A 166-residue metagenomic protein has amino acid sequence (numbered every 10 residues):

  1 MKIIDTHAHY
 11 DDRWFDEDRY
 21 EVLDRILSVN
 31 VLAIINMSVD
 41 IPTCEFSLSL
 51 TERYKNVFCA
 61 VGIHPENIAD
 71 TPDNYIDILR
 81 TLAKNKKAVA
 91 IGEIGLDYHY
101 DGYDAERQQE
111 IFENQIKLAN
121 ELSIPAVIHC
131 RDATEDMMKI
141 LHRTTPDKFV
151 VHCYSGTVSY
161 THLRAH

Functional and structural regions predicted by a protein language model:
M1-D18, I41-P125: Active-site gating/metal-coordination segments in enzymes
L32-A33, V89, D147: Short acidic/polar active-site loop segments enriched in Thr and Asp
M37-S38, A126-H129, V150-S155: Catalytic beta/alpha-barrel core
T43-E45, T134-M138, T157-Y160: Short, well-ordered alpha-helical microsegments
V127-L141: Glycine- and Gly-Pro-enriched alpha-helical subdomains that act as flexible, kink-prone "lid/hinge" or packing modules
K139-V151: Short, electropositive alpha-helical surface patch
T161-H166: Conserved small/polar residues in nucleotide/adenosyl-binding loops
